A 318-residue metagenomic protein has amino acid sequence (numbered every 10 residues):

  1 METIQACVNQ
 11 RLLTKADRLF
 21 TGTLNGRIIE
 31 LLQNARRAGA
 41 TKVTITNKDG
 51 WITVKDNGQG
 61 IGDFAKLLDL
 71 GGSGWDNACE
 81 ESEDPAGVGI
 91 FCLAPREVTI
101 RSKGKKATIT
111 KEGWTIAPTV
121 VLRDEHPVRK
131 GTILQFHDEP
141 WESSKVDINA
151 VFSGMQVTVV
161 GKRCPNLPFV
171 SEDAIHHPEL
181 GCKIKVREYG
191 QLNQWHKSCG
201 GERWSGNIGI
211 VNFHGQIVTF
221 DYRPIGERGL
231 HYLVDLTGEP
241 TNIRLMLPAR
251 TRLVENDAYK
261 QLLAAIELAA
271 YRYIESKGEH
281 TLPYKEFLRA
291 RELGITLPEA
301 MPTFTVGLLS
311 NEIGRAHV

Functional and structural regions predicted by a protein language model:
M1-I4, V98-S102, I116-V159, P165-P168: Flexible, glycine-/charge-rich segments associated with ATP-binding catalytic modules
M1-Q33, R37-A40, A65-L68, M246 (+1 more regions): Bergerat-fold GHKL ATPase/HATPase_c domain
M1-V8, Q59, D63-A65, A290-H317: Charge-rich (often acidic), low-complexity intrinsically disordered regions concentrated in mid-to-C-terminal segments
K42-G50: Short beta-strand/loop element within the Bergerat-fold HATPase_c
G50-I52, T132: Short beta-strand element(s) in the Bergerat
D56: Acidic ATP/Mg2+-coordinating residue in the GHKL
Q59-P118: Flexible ATP-lid and adjacent glycine-rich G1/G2 motifs of the Bergerat
S143-A270, T296-R315: GHKL/Histidine-kinase-like ATPase module
